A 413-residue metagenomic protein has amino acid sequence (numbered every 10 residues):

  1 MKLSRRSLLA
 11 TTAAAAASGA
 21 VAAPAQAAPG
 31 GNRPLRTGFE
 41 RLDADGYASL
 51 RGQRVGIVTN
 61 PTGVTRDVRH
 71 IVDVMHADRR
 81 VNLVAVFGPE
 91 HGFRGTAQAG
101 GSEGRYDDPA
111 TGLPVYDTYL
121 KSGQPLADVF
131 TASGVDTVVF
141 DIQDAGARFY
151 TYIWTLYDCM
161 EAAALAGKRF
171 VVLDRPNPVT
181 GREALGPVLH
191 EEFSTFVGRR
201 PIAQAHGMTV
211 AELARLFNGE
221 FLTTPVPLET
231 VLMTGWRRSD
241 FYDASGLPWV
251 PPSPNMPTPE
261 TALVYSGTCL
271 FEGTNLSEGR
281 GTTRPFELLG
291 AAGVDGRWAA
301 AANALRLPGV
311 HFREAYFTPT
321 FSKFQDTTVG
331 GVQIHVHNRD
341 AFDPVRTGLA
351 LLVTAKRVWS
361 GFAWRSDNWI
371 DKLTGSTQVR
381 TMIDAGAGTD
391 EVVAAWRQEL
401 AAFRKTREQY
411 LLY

Functional and structural regions predicted by a protein language model:
M1-A15: N-terminal secretory signal peptides and thylakoid transit peptides that target proteins across membranes
A22-E40, Y47: C-terminal segment of N-terminal export signals and the immediately downstream linker at the start of the mature
G95-A99, V172-F193: Glycine-rich, charge-decorated loop segments at or immediately adjacent to ligand/cofactor-binding or catalytic sites
G101-G134, A147: Glycine-rich oxoanion-binding loops at beta->alpha junctions
D144-W154: Glycine/threonine-rich flexible loop motifs
S194-A262: Conserved anion/nucleotide-ligand pocket segment
W236-F312: Glycine-rich, aromatic-lined ligand/substrate-binding cores of catalytic and carbohydrate-binding domains
G290-A394: Conserved functional hotspot residues or short segments at active or partner-binding sites across diverse domains
